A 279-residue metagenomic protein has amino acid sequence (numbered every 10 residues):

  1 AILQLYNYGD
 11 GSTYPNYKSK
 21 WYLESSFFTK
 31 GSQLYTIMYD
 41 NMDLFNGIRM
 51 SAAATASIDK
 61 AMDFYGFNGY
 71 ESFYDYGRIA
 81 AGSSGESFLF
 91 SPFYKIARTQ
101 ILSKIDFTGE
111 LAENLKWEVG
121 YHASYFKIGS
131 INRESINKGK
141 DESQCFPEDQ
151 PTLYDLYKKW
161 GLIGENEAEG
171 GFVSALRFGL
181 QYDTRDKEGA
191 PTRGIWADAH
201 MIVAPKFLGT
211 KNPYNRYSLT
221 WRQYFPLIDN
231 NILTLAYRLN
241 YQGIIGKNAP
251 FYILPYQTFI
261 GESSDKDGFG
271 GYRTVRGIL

Functional and structural regions predicted by a protein language model:
A1-F172, G268-G271: Gram-negative/organellar outer-membrane beta-barrel architecture
I2-Y8, T36-D40, F178-T184, L219-Y224: Short, well-ordered amphipathic alpha-helices
Y6-Y8, Y22-K30, S57-A61, F126-I128 (+4 more regions): Sequence/structural signature of outer-membrane beta-barrel proteins
N166, L176-G179, K187-L279: C-terminal outer-membrane beta-barrel translocator/porin domains of Gram-negative envelope proteins and their
